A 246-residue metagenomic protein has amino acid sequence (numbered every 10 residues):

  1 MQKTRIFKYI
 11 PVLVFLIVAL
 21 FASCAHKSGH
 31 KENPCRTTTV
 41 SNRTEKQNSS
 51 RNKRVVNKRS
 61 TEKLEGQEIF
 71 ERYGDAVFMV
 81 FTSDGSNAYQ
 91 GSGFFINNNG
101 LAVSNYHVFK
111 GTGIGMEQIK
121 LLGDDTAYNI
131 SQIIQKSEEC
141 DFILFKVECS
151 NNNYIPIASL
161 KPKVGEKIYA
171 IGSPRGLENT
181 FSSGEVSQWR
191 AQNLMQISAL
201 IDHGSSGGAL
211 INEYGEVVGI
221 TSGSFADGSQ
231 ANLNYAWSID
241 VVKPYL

Functional and structural regions predicted by a protein language model:
Q2-P11: Bacterial N-terminal signal peptides that target proteins for export
F21-S23: C-terminal motif of bacterial Sec signal peptides marking the signal peptidase cleavage site
A25-K27: Bacterial signal peptide processing site
G29-F95, L101-Y106, W189, Y245-L246: N-terminal activation segment of mature serine protease catalytic domains
K53, N57-I69, V80, M116-Q118 (+3 more regions): C-terminal cap/linker of serine protease catalytic domains
V77-M79, A102-N105, K161-P174, I211-G228 (+1 more regions): Active-site-proximal beta-strands of protease catalytic cores
S83-Q90, N97-T180, N193-Q196: Conserved active-site neighborhood of the chymotrypsin/trypsin-like protease fold
F94-F95, V186, L200-T221: Catalytic nucleophile loop of clan PA
